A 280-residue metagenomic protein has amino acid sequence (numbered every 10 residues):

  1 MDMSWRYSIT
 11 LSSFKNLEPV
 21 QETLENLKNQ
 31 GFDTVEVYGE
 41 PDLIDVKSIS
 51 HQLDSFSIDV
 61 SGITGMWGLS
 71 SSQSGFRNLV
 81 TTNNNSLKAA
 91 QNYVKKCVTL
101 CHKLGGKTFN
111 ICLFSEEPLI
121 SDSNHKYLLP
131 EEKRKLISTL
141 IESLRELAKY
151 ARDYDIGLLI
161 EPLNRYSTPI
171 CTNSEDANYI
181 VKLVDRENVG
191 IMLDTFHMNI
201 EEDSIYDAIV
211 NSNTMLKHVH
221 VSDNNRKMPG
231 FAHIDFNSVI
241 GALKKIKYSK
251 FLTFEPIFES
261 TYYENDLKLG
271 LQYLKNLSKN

Functional and structural regions predicted by a protein language model:
M1-S8, S13-G31, L43, S48 (+4 more regions): Histidine-acidic metal/acid-base catalytic patches
S12-N16, T64-L69, C112-E116: Short glycine-enriched loops at secondary-structure junctions
E36, G62-T64, N110, L159 (+2 more regions): Conserved beta-strand positions in the central sheet of alpha/beta enzyme cores
E40-D45, G65-S71: Short active-site-proximal "capping" loops at secondary-structure junctions
D45-T64, I156: Short acidic, glycine/proline-enriched helix-loop-strand junctions
M66-R77, L119-H125: Short, flexible, mixed-charge acidic loops at enzyme active sites
V80-G190: Active-site acidic/histidine proton-transfer and metal-coordination neighborhood in alpha/beta enzyme cores
